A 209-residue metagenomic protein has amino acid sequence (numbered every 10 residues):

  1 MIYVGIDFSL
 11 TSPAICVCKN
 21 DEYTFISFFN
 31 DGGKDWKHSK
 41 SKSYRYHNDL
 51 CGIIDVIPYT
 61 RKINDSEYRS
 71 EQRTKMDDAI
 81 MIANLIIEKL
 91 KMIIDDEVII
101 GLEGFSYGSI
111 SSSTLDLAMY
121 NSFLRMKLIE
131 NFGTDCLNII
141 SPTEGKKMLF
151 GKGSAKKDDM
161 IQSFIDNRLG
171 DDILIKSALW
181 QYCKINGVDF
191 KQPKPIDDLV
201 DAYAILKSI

Functional and structural regions predicted by a protein language model:
M1-I209: Phosphate- and other anionic-substrate recognition elements at nucleic-acid/protein interfaces
